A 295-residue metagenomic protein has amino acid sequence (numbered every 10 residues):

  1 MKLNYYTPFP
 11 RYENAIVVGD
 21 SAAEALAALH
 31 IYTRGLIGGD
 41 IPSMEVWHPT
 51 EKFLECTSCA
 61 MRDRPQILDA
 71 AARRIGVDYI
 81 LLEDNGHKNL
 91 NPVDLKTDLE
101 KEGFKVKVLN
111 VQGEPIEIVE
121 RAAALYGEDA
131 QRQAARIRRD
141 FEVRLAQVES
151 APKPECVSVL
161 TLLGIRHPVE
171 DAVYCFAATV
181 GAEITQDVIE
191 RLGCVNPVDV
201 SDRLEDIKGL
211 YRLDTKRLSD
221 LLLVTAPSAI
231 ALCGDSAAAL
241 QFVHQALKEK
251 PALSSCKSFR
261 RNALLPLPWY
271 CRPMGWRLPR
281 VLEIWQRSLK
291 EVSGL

Functional and structural regions predicted by a protein language model:
M1-A23, A27, A130-P168, C233-G234 (+1 more regions): Bacterial Sec-exported substrate-binding components of ABC uptake systems
P8-N89: A short, structured surface patch at a secondary-structure boundary
V18, G35-G39, L81-N85, K107-Q112 (+2 more regions): Short beta-strand->loop
A23-A28, P42-M44, H167-V173, L232 (+1 more regions): Short, solvent-exposed loop/turn elements at domain surfaces
G39-V46, V173-G209: Alpha-helical, coiled-coil/dimerization segments enriched in small aliphatic residues
Q66-V77, G209-L221: Short helices/loops that flank or line small-molecule/ion binding pockets
D94-L125: Flexible loop/hinge segments that line or gate small-molecule binding clefts
E114, A124, S228-L295: Structured C-terminal subdomain patch of bacterial secreted/periplasmic proteins
